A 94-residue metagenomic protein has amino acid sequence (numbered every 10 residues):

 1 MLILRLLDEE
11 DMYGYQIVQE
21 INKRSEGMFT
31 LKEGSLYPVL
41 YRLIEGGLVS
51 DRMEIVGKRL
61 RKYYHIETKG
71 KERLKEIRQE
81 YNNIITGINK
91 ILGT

Functional and structural regions predicted by a protein language model:
M1-S35: N-terminal helix-turn-helix DNA-binding core of bacterial DNA-binding proteins
L36-Y37, L43: Basic amphipathic alpha-helical segments that dock to polyanions
I44-L60, H65: Beta-hairpin "wing" of winged helix-turn-helix
R59-R78: Basic, amphipathic "hinge/linker" alpha-helix immediately C-terminal to the N-terminal HTH DNA-binding motif
E72-T94: Amphipathic alpha-helical dimerization/coiled-coil segments that flank or bridge DNA-binding/regulatory modules
